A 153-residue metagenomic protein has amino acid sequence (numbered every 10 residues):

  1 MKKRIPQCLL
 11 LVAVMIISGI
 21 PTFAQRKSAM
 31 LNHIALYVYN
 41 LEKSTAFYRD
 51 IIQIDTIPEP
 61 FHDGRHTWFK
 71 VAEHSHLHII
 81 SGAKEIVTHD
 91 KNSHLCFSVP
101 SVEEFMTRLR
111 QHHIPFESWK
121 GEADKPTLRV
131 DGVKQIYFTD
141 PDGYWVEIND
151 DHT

Functional and structural regions predicted by a protein language model:
M1-R26: Bacterial Sec-dependent N-terminal signal peptides
F23-E42, S93-L95: N-terminal beta-strand motif that seeds the catalytic metal site of vicinal oxygen chelate
A35-H76: Core segments of cupin and vicinal oxygen chelate
N40-E42, L95-D142: Vicinal oxygen chelate
D63, K91, G132-V133: Exposed loop/turn and edge beta-strand positions of beta-sandwich/beta-sheet ligand-binding modules
H66-Q111: Mid-chain, structured segments of secreted extracytoplasmic proteins
H152-T153: A short acidic/small-residue loop/turn micro-motif
